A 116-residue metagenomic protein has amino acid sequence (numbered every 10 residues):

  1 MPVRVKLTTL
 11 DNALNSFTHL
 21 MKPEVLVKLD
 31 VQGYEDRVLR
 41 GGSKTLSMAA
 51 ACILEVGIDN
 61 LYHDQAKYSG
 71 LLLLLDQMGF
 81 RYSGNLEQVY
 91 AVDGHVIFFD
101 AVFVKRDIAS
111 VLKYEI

Functional and structural regions predicted by a protein language model:
M1-T8, N12, F17: Glycine-rich adenosyl-binding loop in Rossmann-like folds that engage adenosine-containing cofactors
A13-I116: Conserved acidic-Pro-Pro-aromatic motif
